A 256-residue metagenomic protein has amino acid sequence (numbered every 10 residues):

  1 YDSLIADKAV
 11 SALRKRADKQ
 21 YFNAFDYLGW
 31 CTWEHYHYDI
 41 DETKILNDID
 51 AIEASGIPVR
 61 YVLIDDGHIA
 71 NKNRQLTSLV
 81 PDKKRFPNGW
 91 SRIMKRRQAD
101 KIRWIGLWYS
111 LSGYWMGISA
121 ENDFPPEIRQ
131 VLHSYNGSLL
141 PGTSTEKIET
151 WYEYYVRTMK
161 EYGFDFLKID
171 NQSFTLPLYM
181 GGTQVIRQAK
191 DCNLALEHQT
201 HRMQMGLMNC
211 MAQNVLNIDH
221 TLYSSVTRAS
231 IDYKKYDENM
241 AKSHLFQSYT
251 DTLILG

Functional and structural regions predicted by a protein language model:
Y1-Y21: Extended acidic/polar, glycine-enriched regions that form or flank non-catalytic beta-rich accessory modules
R14-Q20, I93, N193-E197, I231: Intrinsically disordered, low-complexity boundary segments flanking structured domains
R16-Q20, H37, V59, M203: Short secondary-structure junctions and interdomain/linker hinges
N23-D26, V226: Intrinsically disordered, low-complexity regions enriched in Ser/Pro/Gly/Gln/His and often acidic
F25-V185: Aromatic-lined carbohydrate-binding/catalytic grooves of carbohydrate-active enzymes
W90-R97, R187-L207: Alpha-helix-loop-beta-strand connector modules within alpha/beta enzyme cores
W115-T150, Y154-K160, L194-G256: Glycan-recognition surfaces
